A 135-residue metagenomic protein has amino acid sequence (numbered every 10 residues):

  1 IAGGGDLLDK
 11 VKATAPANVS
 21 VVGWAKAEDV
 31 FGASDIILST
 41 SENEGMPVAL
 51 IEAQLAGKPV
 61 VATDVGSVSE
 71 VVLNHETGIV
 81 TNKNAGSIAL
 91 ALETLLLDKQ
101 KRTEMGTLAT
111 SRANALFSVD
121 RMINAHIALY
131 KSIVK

Functional and structural regions predicted by a protein language model:
D9-W24: Nucleotide-activated donor-binding/catalytic signature segment of Leloir-type glycosyltransferases, i.e., the conserved
W24-A25, D29-S34: Short alpha-helical donor nucleotide-sugar binding micro-motif in glycosyltransferases
E28, P47, I51-L55, S69-E70 (+1 more regions): Short alpha-helical segment that forms part of, or immediately flanks, the ligand-binding pocket in carbohydrate-active
E42: Aromatic "clamp/platform" in nucleotide-sugar-dependent glycosyltransferases that forms part of the donor/acceptor
P59-A62, V72: Short hydrophobic beta-strand element within catalytic cores of glycosyltransferases and related nucleotide-activated
N74-H75, I79-A85, T94-K99: Conserved acidic donor-binding segment of nucleotide-sugar-dependent glycosyltransferases
T94, K101-L116, M122-A128, S132: A short, well-ordered alpha-helix in the C-terminal region of glycosyltransferases
